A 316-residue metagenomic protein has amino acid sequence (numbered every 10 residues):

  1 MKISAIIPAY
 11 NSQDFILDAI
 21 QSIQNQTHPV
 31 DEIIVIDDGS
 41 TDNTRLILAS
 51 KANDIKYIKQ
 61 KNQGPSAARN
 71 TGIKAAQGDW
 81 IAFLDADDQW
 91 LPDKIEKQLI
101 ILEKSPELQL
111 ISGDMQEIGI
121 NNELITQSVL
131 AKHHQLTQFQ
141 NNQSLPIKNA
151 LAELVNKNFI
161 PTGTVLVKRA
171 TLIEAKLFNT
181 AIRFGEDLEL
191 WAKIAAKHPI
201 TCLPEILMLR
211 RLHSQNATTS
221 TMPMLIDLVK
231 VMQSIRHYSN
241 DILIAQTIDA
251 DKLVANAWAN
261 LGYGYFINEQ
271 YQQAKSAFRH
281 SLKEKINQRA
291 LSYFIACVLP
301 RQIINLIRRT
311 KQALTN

Functional and structural regions predicted by a protein language model:
M1-S4, S22, E32, E189: Cell-envelope/extracellular polymer assembly enzymes that use nucleotide-activated donors
S12-N25, E32: Short, well-formed alpha-helical segments that are part of the catalytic scaffolds of diverse glycosyltransferases
S22, P29, D37-L46, Q63 (+1 more regions): A conserved acidic beta->alpha catalytic loop
Q60-A76, K97, N149: Glycine-rich, basic loop-to-helix element that forms the pyrophosphate-binding segment of sugar-nucleotide handling
K74, G113, H134-L228: Conserved nucleotide-sugar donor-binding catalytic segment
I81: Short aromatic/hydrophobic "clamp" motif used to bind/position activated sugar donors
D93-H133: Conserved donor NDP-sugar-binding/catalytic core segment of glycosyltransferases
I206-S214, T219-I244, Y263-K283: Catalytic core of nucleotide-sugar-dependent glycosyltransferases
